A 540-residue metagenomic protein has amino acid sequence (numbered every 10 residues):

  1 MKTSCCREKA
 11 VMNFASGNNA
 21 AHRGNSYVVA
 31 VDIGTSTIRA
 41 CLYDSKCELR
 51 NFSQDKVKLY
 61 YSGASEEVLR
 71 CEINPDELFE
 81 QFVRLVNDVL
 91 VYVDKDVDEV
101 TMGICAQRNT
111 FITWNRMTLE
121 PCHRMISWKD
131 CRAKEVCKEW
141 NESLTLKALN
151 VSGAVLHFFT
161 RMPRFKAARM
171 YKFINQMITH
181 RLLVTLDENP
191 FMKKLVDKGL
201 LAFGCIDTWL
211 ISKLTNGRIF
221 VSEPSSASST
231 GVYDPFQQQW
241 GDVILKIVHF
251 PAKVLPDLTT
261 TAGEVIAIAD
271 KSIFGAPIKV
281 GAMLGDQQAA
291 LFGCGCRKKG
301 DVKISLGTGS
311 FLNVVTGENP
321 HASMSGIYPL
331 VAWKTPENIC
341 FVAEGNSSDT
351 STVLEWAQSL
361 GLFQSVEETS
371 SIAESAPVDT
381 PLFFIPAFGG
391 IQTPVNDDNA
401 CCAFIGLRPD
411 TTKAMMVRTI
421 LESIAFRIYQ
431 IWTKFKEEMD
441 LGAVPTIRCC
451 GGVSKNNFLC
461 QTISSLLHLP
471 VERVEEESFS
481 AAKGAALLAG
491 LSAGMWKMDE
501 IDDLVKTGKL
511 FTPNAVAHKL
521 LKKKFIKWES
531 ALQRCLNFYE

Functional and structural regions predicted by a protein language model:
K2-K58, A64, V100-E142, T316-E540: Glycine/Thr-rich phosphate-binding loops that ligate phosphate moieties of nucleotide and other phosphorylated ligands
V29-V31, L69, I304: Broad, structure-driven detector of short, well-ordered beta-strand segments within folded domains
S65-V68, E72, D76, D88: Conserved non-catalytic scaffold segment of RNase H-like nuclease domains
E67, R84-V366, E529: Glycine-rich phosphate-binding/catalytic subdomain of phosphoryl-transfer and nucleotide/sugar-phosphate-processing
I73, K279-V280, V471-E472: Short, structured active-site "lid" loops
N74-F82, L421: Phosphate/oxyanion-binding active-site loops and adjacent basic polyanion-contact surfaces
